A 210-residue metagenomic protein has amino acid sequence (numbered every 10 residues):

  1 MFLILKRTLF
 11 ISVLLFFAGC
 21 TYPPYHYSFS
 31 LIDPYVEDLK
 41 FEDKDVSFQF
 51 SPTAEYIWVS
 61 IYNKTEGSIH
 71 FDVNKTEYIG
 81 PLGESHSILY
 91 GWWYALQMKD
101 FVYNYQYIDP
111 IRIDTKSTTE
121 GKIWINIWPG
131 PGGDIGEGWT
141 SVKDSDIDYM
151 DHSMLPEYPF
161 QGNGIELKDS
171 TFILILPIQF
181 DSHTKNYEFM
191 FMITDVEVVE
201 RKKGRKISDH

Functional and structural regions predicted by a protein language model:
M1-L9: Bacterial N-terminal signal peptides that target proteins for export
F16-G19: C-terminal motif of bacterial Sec signal peptides marking the signal peptidase cleavage site
T21-P24: Bacterial signal peptide processing site
F29-L31, Y35, D109, T115-H210: Surface-exposed edge beta-strand/loop patches
L39-E42, V102-Y103, P156: Short linear interaction motifs
L39-H70: Post-signal-peptide N-terminal segment of Sec-exported extracytoplasmic proteins
T65-G130, T184, R201-H210: The feature marks short-to-medium sequence segments in extracytoplasmic or secretory-pathway proteins
